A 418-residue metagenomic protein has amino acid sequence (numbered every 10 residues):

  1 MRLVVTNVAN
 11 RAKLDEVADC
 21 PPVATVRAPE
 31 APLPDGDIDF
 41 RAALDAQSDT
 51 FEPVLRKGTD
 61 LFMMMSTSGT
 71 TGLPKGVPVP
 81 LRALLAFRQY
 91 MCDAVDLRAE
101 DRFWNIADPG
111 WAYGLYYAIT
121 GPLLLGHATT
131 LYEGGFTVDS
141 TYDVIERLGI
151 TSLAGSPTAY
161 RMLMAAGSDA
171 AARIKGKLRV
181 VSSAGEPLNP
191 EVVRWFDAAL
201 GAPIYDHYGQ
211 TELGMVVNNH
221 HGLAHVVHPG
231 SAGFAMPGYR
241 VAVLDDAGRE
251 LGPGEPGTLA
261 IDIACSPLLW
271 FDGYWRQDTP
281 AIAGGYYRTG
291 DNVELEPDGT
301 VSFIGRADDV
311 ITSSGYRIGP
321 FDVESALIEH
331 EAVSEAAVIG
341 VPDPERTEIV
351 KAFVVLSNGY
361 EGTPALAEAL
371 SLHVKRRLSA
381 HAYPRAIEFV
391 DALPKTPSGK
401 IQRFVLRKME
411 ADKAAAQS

Functional and structural regions predicted by a protein language model:
M1-A42, L356-N358: Structural core segment of the AMP-binding/adenylate-forming
V4-N10, L153, C265, N292-A382 (+3 more regions): AMP-binding/adenylate-forming catalytic core of the ANL superfamily
T25, E30, D37, L44-S66 (+2 more regions): Conserved pre-ATP/AMP-binding loop-to-beta segment of ANL
D45-D49, G58, M63, V77-R98 (+3 more regions): Conserved structural elements of the adenylate-forming
L85-R102, P109-S152, A166: Conserved AMP-binding/adenylation subdomain of ANL enzymes
I150-G155, M164-V226, R240: Gly/Ser/Thr-rich phosphate-binding loop
F234-G238, R249-I282, I318: Conserved ATP/PPi-binding loop(s) of AMP-dependent carboxylate-activating enzymes
A242-D262, P297-D298, E361-A367, Q402: Conserved beta-loop-beta connector loops within the AMP-binding
